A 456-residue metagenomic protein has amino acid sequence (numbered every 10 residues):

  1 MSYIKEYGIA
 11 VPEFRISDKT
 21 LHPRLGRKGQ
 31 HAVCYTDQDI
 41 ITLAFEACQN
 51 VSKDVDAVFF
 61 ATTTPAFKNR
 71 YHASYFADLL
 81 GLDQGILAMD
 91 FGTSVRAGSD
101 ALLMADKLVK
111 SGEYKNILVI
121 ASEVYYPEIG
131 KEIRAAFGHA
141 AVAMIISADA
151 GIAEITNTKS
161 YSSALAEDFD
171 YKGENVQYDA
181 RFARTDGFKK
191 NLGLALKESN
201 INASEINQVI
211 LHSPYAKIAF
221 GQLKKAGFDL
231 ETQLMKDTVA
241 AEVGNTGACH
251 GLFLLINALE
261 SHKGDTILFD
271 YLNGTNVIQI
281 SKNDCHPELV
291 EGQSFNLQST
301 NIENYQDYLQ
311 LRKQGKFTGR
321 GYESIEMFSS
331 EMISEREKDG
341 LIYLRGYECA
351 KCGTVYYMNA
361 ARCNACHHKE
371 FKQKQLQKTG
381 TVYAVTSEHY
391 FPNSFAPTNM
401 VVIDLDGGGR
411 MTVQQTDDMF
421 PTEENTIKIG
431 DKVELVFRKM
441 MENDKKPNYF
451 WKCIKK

Functional and structural regions predicted by a protein language model:
M1-I40, G130-D186, K190, H262-K263 (+2 more regions): Condensing-enzyme catalytic core mediating Claisen C-C bond formation in acyl metabolism
I41, F45, T64-A66, D83 (+5 more regions): Claisen-condensing/thiolase-fold acyl-transfer catalytic domains that form or cleave C-C bonds in fatty acid
A47-D56, G193-N207, A226-G227: Phosphate/pyrophosphate-binding loops at sites that engage ATP/ADP/AMP, CoA/4′-phosphopantetheine, polyphosphate
E323-T381: Cys/His-rich short segments
V385-F391, M440: Short, conserved beta-turn/loop elements at beta-strand boundaries and strand-helix junctions
F391-V402, Y449-F450: Short aromatic-glycine-enriched beta-strand elements
D417-L435: Short nucleic-acid-contacting surface segments enriched for D/E, G, S/T with interspersed K/R
V436-K456: OB-fold/S1-family single-stranded nucleic acid-binding modules
